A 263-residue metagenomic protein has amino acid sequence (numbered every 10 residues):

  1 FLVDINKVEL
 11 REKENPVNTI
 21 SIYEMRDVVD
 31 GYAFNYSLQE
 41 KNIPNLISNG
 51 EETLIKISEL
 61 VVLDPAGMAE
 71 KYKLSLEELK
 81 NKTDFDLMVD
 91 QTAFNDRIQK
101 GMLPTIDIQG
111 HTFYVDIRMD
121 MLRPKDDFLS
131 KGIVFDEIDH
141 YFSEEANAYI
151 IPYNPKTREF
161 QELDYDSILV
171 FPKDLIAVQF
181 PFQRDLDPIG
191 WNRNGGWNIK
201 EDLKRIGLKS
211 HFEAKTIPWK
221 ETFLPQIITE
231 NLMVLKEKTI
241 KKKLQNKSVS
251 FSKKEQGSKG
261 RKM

Functional and structural regions predicted by a protein language model:
L2-I5, E77-D136: Long, contiguous regulatory modules within eukaryotic nuclear regulatory proteins
L2-T19, N35-I43, E51, E59-K73 (+3 more regions): Extracellular/lumenal glycan-associated surfaces
V3, V115-M119, I151, I240-M263: Non-Sec secretion/translocation targeting segments of pathogen effectors
K13-P16, S48-G50, I55, I98 (+1 more regions): Classical N-terminal secretory signal peptides
I22-V62, D136-I240: Polybasic, proline/glycine-rich intrinsically disordered low-complexity segments
N42, S48-I98: Charged, compositionally biased non-catalytic regions
M68-A69, K236-L244: Long, compositionally biased, charged low-complexity segments
